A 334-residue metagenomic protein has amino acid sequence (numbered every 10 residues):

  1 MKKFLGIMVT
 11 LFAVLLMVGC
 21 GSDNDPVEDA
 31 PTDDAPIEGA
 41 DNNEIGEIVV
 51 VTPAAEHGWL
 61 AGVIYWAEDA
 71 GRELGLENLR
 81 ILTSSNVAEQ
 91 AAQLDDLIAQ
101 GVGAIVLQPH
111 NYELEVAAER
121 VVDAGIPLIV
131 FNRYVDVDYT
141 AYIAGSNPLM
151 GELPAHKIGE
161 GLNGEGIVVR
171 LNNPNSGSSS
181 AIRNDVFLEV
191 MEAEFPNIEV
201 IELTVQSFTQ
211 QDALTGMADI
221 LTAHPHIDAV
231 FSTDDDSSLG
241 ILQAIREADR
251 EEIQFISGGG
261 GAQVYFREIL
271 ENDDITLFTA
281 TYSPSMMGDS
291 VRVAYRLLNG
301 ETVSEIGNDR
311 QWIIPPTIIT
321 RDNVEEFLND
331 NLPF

Functional and structural regions predicted by a protein language model:
L16-G19: C-terminal motif of bacterial Sec signal peptides marking the signal peptidase cleavage site
G21-N24: Bacterial signal peptide processing site
D34, E38-G39, E44, S178-S179 (+2 more regions): Hinge/cleft segment of the Venus flytrap/periplasmic-binding protein
I45-A70, L74, L79-A91, D96 (+4 more regions): Extracytoplasmic "Venus flytrap"
R80-L82, V135-K157, R170-P174, E271-P284: Short beta-strand elements at the ligand-binding edges of bilobed clamshell
Q90, I143-V168, I182, D212-L214 (+2 more regions): Hydrophobic alpha-helical segments within soluble ligand-binding/sensing domains
D95, L107-D123, F187, I201 (+1 more regions): Hydrophobic alpha-helical
Y112-L149, L153, I167, A262-E271 (+1 more regions): Flexible loop/hinge segments that line or gate small-molecule binding clefts
